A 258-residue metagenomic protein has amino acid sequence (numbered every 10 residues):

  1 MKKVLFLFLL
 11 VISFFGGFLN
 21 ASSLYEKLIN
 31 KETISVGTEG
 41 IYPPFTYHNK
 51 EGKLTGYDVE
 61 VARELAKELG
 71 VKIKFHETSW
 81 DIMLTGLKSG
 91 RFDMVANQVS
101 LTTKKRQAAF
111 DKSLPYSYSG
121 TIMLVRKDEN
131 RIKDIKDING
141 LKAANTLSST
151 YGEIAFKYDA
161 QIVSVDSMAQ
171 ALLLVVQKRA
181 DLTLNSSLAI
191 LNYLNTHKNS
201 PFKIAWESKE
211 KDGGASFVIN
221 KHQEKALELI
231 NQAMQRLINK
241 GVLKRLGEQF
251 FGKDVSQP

Functional and structural regions predicted by a protein language model:
S22-S23, T150-V163, F202-W206, Q232-P258: Ligand-binding clefts/hinges and TM-proximal coupling segments of bilobed small-molecule sensing domains
K31-T55: Short glycine-rich His-centered loop
G37-Y42, H76-D81, G90-T102, T146-T150 (+3 more regions): Beta->alpha turn/N-cap motifs
G40, S117-I122, S187, L191-Q235 (+1 more regions): Periplasmic-binding protein-like
I41, L54-K67, I122-Q170, S187-L191 (+1 more regions): Bilobed "Venus flytrap"/periplasmic-binding protein-like clamshell domains and structurally analogous long
V59, R63, K67, K72-D137 (+2 more regions): Acidic, polar ligand-binding/catalytic clefts
L65, L87-K88, I138, V175-V176 (+2 more regions): Hydrophobic residues within well-ordered alpha-helices
T85, V99-Q107, I154-K157, L172-L174 (+1 more regions): A ligand-binding cleft/hinge motif common to bilobed small-molecule-binding domains
